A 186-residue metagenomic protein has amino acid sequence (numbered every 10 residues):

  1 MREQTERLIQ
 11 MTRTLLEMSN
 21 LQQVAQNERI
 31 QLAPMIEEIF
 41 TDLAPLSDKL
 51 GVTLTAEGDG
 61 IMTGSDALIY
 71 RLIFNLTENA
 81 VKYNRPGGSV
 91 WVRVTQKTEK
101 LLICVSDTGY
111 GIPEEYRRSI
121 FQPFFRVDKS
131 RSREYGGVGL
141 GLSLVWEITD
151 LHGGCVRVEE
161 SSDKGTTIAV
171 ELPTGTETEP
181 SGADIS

Functional and structural regions predicted by a protein language model:
E3-L8: Short alpha-helical segment of the dimerization/phosphotransfer core of two-component systems
L46-A56: Short conserved segments within the C-terminal catalytic ATPase subdomain
A80-V81: Short helix-loop "hinge" at the ATP-lid/N-box region of the Bergerat-fold HATPase_c
G87-E99: Short beta-strand/loop element within the Bergerat-fold HATPase_c
D107: Acidic ATP/Mg2+-coordinating residue in the GHKL
I112-R126: Short conserved segment of the HATPase_c
G153-G154: Conserved glycine-rich
